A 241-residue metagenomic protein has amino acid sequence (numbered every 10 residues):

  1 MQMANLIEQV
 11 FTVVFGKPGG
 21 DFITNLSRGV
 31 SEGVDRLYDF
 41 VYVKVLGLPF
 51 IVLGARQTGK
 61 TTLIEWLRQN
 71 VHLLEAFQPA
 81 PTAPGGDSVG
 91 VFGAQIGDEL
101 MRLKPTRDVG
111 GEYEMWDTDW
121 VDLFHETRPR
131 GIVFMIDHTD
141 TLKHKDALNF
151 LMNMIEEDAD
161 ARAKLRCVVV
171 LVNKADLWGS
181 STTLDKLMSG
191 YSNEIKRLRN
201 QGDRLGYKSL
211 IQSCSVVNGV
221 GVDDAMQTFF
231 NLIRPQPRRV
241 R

Functional and structural regions predicted by a protein language model:
V10-Y42: N-terminal pre-Walker A segment at the start of P-loop NTPase domains
K60: Conserved lysine of the Walker
R68-L103: Switch I (effector-binding) loop of TRAFAC-class P-loop GTPase G-domains
E99-W120: Switch II (G3) loop of P-loop NTPases
D117-L142, E157: Inter-motif core of Ras-like GTPase G domains
R130-F134, A159-D176, D203-S213: Conserved beta-strand/loop subsegment of P-loop NTPase cores
L142-L165: Amphipathic helical hotspot of TIR/SEFIR-family domains
W178-R241: Canonical P-loop GTPase G-domain recognition
